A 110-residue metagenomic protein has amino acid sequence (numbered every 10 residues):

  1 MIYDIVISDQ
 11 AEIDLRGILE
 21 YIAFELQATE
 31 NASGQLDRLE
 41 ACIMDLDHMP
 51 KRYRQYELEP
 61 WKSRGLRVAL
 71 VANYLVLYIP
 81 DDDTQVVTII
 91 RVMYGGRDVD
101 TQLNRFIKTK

Functional and structural regions predicted by a protein language model:
M1-K62, K108-K110: Basic, Lys/Arg-enriched alpha-helical interface segments
I5, D9, E57, L70 (+2 more regions): Solvent-exposed, flexible loop/coil residues
R38, R52-R54, R67, R91 (+1 more regions): Basic side chains
M49-D83: Basic/aromatic recognition patch in beta-strand/loop cores that engages polyanionic ligands
V71-L75, I79-K110: Enriched for short, Lys/Arg-rich terminal
